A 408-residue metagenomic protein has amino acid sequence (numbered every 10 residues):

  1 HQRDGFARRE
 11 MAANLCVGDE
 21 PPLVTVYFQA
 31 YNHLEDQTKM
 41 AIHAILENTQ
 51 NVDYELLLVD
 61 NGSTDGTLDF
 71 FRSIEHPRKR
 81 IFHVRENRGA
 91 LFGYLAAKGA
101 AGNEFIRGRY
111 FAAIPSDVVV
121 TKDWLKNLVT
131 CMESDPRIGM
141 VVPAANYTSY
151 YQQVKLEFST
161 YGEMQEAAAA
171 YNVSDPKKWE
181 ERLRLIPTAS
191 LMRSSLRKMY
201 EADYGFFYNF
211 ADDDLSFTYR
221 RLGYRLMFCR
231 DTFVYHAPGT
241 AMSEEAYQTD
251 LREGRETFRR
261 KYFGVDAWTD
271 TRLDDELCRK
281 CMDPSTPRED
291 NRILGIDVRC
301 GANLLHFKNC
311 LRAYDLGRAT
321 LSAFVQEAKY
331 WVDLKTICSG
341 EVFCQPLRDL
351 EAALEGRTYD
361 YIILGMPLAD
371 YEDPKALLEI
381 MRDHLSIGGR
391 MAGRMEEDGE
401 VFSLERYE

Functional and structural regions predicted by a protein language model:
H1-P22, A170-N172, Y247-E289: Non-catalytic membrane-proximal stalk/linker segments that position and tether the catalytic domains
H43-D53, R312-A313: Short, acidic, metal-binding catalytic loop of nucleotide-sugar glycosyltransferases
D60-D69: A conserved acidic beta->alpha catalytic loop
V84-F105: Glycine-rich, basic loop-to-helix element that forms the pyrophosphate-binding segment of sugar-nucleotide handling
R107-V119: Short beta-strand-to-loop acidic/aromatic patch adjacent to the donor-nucleotide binding site
V119, R182-A189, K198-Y235: Donor nucleotide-sugar recognition loop
V119-E157: Conserved donor NDP-sugar-binding/catalytic core segment of glycosyltransferases
A169-M192: A recurrent flexible, glycine/aromatic-enriched loop bordering the glycosyltransferase active site that acts as
